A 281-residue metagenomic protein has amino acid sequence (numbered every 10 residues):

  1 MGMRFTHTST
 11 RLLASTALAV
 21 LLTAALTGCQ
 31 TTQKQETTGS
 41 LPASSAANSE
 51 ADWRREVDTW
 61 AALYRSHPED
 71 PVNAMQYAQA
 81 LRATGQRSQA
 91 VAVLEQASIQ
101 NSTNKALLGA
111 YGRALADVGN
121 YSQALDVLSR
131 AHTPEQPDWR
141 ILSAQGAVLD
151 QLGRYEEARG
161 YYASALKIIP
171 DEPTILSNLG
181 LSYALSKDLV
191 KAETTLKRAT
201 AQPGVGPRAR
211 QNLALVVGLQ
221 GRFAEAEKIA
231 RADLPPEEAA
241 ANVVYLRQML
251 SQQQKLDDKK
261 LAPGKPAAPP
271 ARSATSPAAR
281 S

Functional and structural regions predicted by a protein language model:
G2-R4, R11-L12, L22-Q76, A80-T84 (+2 more regions): N-terminal leader/linker segments that initiate helical-solenoid repeat arrays
Q33-E36, P203, P207-A209, L213-S281: Terminal, low-structured helical/coil segments at or just beyond the last alpha-helical repeat
S66, Q100-N101, A131-E135, I168 (+2 more regions): Structural marker of alpha-solenoid helical repeat scaffolds
P71-V72, K105-A106, D138-R140, Y155 (+3 more regions): Helix-start (N-cap) detector for alpha-helical repeat units in TPR-like alpha-solenoids, especially tetratricopeptide
Q76, A110, S143-A144, N178 (+1 more regions): Canonical tetratricopeptide repeat
